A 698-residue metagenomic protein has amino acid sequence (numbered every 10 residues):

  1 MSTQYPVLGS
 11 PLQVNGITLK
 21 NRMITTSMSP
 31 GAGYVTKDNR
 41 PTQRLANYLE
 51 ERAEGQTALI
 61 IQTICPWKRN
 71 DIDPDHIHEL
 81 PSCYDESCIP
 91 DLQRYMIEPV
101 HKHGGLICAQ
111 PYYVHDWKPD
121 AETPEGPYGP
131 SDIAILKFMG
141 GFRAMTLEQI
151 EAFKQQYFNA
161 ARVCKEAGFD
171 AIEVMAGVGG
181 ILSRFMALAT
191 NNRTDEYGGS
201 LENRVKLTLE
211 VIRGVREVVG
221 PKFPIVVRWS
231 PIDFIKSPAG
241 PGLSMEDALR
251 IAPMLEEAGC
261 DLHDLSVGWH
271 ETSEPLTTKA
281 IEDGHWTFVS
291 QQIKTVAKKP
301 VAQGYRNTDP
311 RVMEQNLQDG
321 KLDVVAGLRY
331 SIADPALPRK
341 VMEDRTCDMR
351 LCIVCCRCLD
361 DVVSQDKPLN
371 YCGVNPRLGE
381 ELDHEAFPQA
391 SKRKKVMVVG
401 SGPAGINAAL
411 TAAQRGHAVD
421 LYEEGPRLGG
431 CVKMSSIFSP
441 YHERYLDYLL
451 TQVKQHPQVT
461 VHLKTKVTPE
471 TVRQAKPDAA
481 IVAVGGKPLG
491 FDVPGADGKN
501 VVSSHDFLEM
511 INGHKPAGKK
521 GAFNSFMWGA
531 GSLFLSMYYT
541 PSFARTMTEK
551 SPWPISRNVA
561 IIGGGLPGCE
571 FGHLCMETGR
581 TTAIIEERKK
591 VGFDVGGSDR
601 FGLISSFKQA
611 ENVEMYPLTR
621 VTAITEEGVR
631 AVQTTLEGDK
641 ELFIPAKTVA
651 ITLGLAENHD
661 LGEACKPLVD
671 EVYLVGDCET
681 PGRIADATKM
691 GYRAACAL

Functional and structural regions predicted by a protein language model:
M1-V399, P403, N407-V419, R427 (+2 more regions): Flavin-dependent oxidoreductase catalytic cores
L276-I281, E385-F387, R393, K433-R444 (+4 more regions): Short, contiguous acidic/charged loop-to-helix segments that flank catalytic cores in large enzymes
R339-T346, D492-N512, E663-G676: A short, gly/pro- and small-residue-rich
K392-G402, W553-G565: Beta1/beta-strand and adjacent pyrophosphate-binding region of the FAD-binding site in flavoprotein oxidoreductases
H417, K433-I437, H505-D506, N512: Structural/interface elements that position substrates and couple domains in central-metabolism enzymes
H417-G430, T581-G592: Glycine-rich FAD pyrophosphate-binding loop
E443-G490, G498-N500, D506, K515-P516 (+4 more regions): A Rossmann-like FAD-binding core segment of flavoenzymes
G568-F571, V595-G596, V675-L698: A conserved FAD-binding loop/helix module that cradles the flavin
